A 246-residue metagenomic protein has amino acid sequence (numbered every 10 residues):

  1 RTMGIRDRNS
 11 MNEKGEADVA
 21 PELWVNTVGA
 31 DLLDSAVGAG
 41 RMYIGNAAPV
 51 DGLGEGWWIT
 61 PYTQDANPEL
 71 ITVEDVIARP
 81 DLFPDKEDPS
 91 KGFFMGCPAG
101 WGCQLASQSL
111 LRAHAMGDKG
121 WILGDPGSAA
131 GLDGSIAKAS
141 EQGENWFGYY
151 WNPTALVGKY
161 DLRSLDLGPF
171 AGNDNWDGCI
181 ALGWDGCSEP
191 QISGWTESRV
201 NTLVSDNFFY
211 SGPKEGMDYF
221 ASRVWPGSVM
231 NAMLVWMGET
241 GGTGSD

Functional and structural regions predicted by a protein language model:
M3-I5: Short, small-residue-biased leader/transition segments that mark boundaries at the very start of proteins
N9, V73, I77, Q104 (+5 more regions): Extracytoplasmic/secreted envelope proteins and their assembly/folding machinery, especially bacterial periplasmic
E13-L53: Acidic, polar ligand-binding/catalytic clefts
A17-W24, M95-W176: Ligand-binding pocket segment of bilobal, Venus flytrap-like solute-binding proteins
G40-M95: A conserved helix-loop-strand patch within extracytoplasmic ligand-binding domains of the periplasmic binding
G54-A66, S198-G212, V235-W236: A bilobed periplasmic-binding-protein/Venus flytrap-type ligand-binding module shared by bacterial periplasmic
G158-V224: C-terminal lobe and pocket-closing loops of periplasmic/extracytoplasmic Venus-flytrap solute-binding proteins
F208-F209, D218-D246: C-terminal functional modules
